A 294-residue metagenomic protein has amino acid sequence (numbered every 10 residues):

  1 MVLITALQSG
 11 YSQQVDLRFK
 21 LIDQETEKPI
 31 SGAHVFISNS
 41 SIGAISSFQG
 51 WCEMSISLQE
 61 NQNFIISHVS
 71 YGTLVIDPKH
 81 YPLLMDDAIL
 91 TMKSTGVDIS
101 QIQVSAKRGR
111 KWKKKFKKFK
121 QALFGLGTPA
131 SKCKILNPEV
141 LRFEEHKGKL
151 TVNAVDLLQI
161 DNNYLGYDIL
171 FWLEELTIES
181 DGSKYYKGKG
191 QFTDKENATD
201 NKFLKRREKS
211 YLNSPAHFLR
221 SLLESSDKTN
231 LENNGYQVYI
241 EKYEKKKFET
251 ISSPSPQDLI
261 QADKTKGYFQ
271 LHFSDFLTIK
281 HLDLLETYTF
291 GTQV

Functional and structural regions predicted by a protein language model:
I4-D16, I45, K93: Beta-strand-rich domain onsets/edges
V15-L17, Q24-N39: Short, ordered, surface-exposed loop/turn motifs in non-cytosolic proteins
L17-D23, G50-C52, L90: A short, amphipathic beta-strand motif
E27-S31, E53-N61, H272-L277, E286 (+1 more regions): Short Pro-Gly-centered beta-turn/loop motif in secreted/extracellular proteins
I37, I65-I76: A short, solvent-exposed loop/turn motif at the edges and junctions of modular extracellular/periplasmic domains
S41-C52: Short, acidic Ser/Thr/Gly-rich low-complexity loop/linker segments typical of extracellular and cell-surface proteins
G72-D87: Structured interaction patches on ligand/partner-binding surfaces of diverse proteins
L83-V294: Surface-exposed, low-complexity/disordered segments and acidic/polar micro-motifs at processing/linker regions
